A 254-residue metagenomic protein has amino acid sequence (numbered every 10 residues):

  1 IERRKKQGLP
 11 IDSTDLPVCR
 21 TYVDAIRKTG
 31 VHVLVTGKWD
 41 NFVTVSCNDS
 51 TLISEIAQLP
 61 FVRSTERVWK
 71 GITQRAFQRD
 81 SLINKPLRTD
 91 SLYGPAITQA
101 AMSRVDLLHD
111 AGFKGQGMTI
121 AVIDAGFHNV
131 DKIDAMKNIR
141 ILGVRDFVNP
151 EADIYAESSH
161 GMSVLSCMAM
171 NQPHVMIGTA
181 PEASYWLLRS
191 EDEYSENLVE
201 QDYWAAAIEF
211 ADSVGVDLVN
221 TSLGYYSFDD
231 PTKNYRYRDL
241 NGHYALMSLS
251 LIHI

Functional and structural regions predicted by a protein language model:
I1-L9, T232-L246: A solvent-exposed, charged loop/short amphipathic helix patch at secondary-structure junctions
I1-S81: Inhibitory N-terminal propeptides of secreted protease zymogens
Q7-D12, N41-F42, L108, E151-Y155 (+2 more regions): Second-shell loop/turn segments in exported
R27, V31, Q58-F61, A169-P173 (+3 more regions): Sec-exported extracytoplasmic/periplasmic mature domains
L34-G37, D49-L52, F77-V122, R145-E157 (+2 more regions): N-terminal domain-start motif of subtilase-like serine proteases
S64, A96, D106-D146, P150-E200 (+2 more regions): Subtilisin-like serine protease catalytic core
A211-N241: Short acidic, glycine-rich surface-loop motifs adjacent to enzyme active sites
I252-I254: Conserved small/polar residues in nucleotide/adenosyl-binding loops
